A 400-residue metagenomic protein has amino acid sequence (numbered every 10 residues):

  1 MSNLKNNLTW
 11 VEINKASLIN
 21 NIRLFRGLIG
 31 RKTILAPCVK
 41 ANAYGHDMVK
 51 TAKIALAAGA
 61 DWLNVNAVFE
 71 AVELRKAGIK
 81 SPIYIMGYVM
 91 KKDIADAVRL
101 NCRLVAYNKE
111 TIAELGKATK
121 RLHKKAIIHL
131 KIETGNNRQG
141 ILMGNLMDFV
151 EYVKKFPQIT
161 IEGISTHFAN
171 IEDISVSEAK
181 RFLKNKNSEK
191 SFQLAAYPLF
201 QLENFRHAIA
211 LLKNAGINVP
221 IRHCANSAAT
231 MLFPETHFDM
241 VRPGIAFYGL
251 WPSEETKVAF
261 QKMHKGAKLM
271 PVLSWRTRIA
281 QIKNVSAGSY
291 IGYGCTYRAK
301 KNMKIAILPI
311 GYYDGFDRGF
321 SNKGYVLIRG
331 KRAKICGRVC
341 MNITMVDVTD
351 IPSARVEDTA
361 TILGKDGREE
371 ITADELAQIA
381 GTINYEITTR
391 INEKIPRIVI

Functional and structural regions predicted by a protein language model:
S2-K15, I19, F69-E70, V89 (+5 more regions): Active-site anion/phosphate-binding pocket segments in diverse small-molecule metabolic enzymes
S2-K5, T9-K15, I19, G27 (+1 more regions): Active-site-proximal beta-alpha core segment in soluble small-molecule metabolic enzymes
R23, E151, Y385: Active-site phosphate/pyrophosphate- and oxyanion-stabilizing loops and adjacent acidic/basic residues in soluble
